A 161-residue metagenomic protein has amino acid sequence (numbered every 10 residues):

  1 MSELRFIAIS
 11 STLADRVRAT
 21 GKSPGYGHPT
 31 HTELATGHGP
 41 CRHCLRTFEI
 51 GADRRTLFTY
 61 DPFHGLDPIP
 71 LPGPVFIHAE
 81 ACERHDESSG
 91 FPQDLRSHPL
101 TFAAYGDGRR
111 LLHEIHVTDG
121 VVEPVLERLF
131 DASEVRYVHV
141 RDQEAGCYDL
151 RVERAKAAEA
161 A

Functional and structural regions predicted by a protein language model:
S2-R5: Terminal targeting/leader modules
I9-F91, L100-F102: N-terminal, charged amphipathic alpha-helical interaction modules
E49-A52, L71, S133-V135, Q143-A145: Short, well-ordered loop/turn elements at secondary-structure boundaries
F58-D61, R141-G146: Short, flexible beta-strand-to-coil junctions
G73, H98-L100, R136-V138, G146-Y148: Generic beta-strand structural signal
Q93-L95, E114, A145, E153: Metal-cofactor-dependent catalytic cores
T101-Y137, R141, R154-K156: Short, hydrophobic/π-rich interface segment
E144-A161: Short terminal or interdomain "cap/linker" segment that borders an active site or interface and mediates
